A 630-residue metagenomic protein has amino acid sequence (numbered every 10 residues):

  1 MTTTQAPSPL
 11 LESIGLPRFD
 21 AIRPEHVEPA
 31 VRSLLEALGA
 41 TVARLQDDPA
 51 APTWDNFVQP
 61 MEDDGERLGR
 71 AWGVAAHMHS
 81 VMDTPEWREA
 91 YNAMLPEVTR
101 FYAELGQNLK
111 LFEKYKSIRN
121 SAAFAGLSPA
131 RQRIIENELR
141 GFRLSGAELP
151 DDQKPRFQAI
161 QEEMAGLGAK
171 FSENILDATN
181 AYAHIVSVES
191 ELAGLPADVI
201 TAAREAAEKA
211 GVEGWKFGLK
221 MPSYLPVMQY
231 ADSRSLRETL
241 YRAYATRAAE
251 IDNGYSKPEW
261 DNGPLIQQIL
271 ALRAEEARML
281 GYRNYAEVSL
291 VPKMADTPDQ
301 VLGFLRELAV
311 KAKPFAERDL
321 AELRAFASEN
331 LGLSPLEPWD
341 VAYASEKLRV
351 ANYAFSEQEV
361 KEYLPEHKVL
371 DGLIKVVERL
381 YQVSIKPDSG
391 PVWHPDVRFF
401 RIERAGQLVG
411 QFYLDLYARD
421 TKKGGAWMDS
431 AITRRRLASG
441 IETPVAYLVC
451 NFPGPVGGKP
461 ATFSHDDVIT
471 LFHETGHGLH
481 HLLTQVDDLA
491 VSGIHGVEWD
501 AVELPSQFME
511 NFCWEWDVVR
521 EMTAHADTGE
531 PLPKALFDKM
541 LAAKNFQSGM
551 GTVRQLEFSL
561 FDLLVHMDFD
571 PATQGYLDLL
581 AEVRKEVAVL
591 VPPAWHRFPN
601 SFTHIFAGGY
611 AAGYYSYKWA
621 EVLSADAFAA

Functional and structural regions predicted by a protein language model:
T2-P196, K216, A630: N-terminal helix-rich structural modules
L11-H26, A75-M94, K116-A159, G218-P264 (+5 more regions): Short His/Asp/Glu-rich catalytic/ion-coordination signatures at enzyme active sites or charged loops
A130, I134, E163-G166, E173 (+10 more regions): Active-site-proximal, well-structured secondary-structure segments within enzyme catalytic domains
A274, G281, G454, T462-L482 (+2 more regions): Active-site recognition of the HExxH zinc-binding catalytic motif
R283-S289, L482-G493, F628-A629: Glycine-rich phosphate/pyrophosphate-binding loops and their adjacent beta-strand/loop elements at enzyme active sites
S430, P460-H465, I469-T470, H481-F508: Post-HEXXH active-site segment of zinc metalloproteases
F472, G549-D568, L590, W595 (+1 more regions): C-terminal substrate/ligand-recognition segments
